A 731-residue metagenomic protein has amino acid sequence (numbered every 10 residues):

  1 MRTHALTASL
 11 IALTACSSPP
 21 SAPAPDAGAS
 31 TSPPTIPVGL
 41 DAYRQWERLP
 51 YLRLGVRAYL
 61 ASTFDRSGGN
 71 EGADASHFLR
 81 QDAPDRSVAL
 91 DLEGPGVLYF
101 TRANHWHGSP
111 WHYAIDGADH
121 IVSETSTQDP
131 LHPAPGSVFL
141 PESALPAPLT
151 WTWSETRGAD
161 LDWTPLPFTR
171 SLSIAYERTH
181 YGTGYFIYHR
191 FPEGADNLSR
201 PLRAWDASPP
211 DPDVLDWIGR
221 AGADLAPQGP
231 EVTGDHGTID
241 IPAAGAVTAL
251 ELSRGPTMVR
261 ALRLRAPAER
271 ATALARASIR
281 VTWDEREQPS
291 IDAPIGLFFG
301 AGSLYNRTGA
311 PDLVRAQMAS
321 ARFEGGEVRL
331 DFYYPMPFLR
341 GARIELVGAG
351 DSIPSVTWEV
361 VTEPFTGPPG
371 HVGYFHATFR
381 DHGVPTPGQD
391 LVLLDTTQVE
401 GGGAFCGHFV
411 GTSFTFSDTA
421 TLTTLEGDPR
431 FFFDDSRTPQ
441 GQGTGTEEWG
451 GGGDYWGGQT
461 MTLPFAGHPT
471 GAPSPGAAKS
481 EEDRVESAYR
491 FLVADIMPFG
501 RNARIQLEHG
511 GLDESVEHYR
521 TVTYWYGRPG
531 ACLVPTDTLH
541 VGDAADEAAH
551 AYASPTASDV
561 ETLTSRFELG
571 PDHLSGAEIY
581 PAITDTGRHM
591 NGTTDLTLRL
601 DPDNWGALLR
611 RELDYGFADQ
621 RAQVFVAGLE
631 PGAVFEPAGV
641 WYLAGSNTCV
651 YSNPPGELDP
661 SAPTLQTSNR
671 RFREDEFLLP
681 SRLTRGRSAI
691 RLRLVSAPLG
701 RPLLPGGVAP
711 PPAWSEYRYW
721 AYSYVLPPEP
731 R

Functional and structural regions predicted by a protein language model:
M1, A5-T31: Ser/Thr-rich, Pro/Gly/Ala-heavy low-complexity intrinsically disordered linkers and tails of secreted extracellular
A5, S9-A12, T562, E568 (+3 more regions): Acidic/proline-rich low-complexity IDRs
C16-A22, S30-P34, E47, F677 (+2 more regions): Compositionally biased, intrinsically disordered/low-complexity regions enriched for serine, proline and threonine
A22-S32, C532-T536, P727-R731: Low-complexity, Pro/Thr/Ser/Gly/Ala-rich linker/spacer regions in secreted, extracellular modular proteins
S32-A557, T562, T584, L613: Beta-strand-centric surfaces of beta-sandwich/beta-rich domains
A134-P167, R307-T308, V314-Y333, P337 (+4 more regions): Beta-strand-rich ligand-recognition modules
Y552-R588: Intrinsic low-complexity, glycine/proline- and repeat-rich, mixed-charge intrinsically disordered regions appended
